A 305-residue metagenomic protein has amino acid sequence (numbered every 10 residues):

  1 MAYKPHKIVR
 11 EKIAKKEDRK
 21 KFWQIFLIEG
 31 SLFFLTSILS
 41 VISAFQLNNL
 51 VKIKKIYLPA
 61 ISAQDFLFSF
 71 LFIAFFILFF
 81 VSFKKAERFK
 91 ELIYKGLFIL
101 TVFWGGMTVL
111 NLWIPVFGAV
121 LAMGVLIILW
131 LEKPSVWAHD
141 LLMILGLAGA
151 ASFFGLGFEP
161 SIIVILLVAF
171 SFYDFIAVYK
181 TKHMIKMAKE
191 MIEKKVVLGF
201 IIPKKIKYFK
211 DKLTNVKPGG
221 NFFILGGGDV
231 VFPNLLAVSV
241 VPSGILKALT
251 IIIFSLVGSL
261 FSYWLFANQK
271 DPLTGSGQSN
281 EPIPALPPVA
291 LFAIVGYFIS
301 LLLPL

Functional and structural regions predicted by a protein language model:
M1-L305: A membrane-topology feature that recognizes alpha-helical transmembrane segments and their immediate juxtamembrane
